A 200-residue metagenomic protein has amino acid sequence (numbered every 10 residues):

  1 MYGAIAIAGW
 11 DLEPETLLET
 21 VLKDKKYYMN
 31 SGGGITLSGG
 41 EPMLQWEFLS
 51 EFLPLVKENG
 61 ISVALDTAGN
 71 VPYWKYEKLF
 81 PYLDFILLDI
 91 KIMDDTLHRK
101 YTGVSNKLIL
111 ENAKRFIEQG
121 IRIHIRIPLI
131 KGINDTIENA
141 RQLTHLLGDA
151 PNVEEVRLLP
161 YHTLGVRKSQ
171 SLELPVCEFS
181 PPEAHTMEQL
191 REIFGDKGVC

Functional and structural regions predicted by a protein language model:
M1-W10: Iron-sulfur cluster-binding cysteine motifs and their immediate structural context in ferredoxin-like electron-transfer
D11, I137, P181-A184: Electropositive phosphate-/nucleotide-binding environments in soluble metabolic enzymes
E15-L18, L22-L164, K168-Q170: Conserved AdoMet/S-adenosylmethionine-binding subsite of the radical SAM
E154, S169-I193: A structural motif corresponding to the C-terminal lobe/cap of the Radical SAM core domain
D196-C200: Radical SAM enzyme core and accessory elements
